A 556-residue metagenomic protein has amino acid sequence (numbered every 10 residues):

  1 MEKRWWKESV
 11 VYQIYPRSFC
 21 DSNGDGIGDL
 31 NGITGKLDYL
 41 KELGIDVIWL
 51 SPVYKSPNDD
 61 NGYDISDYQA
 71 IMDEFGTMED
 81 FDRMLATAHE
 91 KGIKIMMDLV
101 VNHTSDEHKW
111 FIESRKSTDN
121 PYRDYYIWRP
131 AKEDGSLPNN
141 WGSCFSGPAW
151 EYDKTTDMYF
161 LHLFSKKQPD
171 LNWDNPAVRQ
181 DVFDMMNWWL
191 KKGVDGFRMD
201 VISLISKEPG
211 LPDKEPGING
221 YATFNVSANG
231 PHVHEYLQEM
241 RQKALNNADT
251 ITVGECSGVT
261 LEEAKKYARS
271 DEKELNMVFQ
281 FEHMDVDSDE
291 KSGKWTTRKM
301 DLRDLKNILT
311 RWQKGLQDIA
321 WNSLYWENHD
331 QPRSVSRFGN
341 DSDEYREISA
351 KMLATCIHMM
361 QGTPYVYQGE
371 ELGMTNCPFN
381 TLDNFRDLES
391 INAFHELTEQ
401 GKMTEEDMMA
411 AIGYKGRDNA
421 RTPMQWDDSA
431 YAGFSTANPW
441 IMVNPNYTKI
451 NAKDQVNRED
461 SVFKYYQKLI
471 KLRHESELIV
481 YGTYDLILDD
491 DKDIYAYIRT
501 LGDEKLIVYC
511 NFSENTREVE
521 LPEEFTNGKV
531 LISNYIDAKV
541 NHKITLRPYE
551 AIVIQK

Functional and structural regions predicted by a protein language model:
M1-K556: Active-site and adjacent substrate-binding regions of carbohydrate-active enzymes
